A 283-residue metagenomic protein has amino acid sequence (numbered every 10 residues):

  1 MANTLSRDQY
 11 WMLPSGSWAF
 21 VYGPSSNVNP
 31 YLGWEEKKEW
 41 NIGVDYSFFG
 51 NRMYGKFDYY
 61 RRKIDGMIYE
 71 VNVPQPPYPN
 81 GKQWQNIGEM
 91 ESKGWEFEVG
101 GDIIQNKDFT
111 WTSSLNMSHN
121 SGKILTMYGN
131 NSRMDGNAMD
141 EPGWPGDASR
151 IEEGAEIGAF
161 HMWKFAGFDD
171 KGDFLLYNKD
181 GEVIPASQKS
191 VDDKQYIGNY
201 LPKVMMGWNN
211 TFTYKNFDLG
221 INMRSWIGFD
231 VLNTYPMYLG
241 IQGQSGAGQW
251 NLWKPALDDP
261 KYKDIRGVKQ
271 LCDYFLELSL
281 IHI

Functional and structural regions predicted by a protein language model:
M1-I151, K215, L278-I281: Extracellular/periplasmic, surface-exposed regions of secreted and cell-surface proteins
A2-L13, N131-M134, E156, H161-F165 (+2 more regions): Membrane-proximal, glycine/serine-rich, low-complexity loop/turn segments characteristic of large bacterial
M12, Q85, T112, P145 (+4 more regions): Short linear interaction motif-like sites in intrinsically disordered regions of transcription factors
L13-S47, Y54, D140-N222, Y262-L280: Outer-membrane beta-barrel transmembrane strand signature
I64-D65, I184-A186, G228-D230: A short local loop/turn or secondary-structure capping micro-motif enriched for an aromatic residue
H119, K164-F168, L257: Generic secondary-structure transition motif, activating predominantly at the C-termini of alpha-helices
W226-L280: Extracytoplasmic gating/loop element in the C-terminal half of outer-membrane beta-barrel translocons and assembly
